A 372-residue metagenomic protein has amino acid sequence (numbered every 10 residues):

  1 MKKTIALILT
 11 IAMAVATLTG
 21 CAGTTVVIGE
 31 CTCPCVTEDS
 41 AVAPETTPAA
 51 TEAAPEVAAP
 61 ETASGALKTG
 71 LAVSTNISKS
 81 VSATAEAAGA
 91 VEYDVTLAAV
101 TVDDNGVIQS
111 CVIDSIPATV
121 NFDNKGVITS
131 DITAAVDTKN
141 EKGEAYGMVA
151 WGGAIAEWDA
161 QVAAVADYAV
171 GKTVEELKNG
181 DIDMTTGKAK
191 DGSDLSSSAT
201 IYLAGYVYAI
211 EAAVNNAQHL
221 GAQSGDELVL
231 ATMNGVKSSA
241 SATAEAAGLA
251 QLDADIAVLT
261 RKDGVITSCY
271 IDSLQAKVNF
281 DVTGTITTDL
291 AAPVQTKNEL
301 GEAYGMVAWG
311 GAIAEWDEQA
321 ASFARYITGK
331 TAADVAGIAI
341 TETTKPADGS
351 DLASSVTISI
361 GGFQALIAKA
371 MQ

Functional and structural regions predicted by a protein language model:
M1-I11: Positively charged n-region of N-terminal signal peptides that target proteins for export
M1-K2, P44, T138, T296: Generic cytosolic/nucleocytoplasmic N-terminal low-complexity/intrinsically disordered segments
I5-A6, A41, P48, P55 (+3 more regions): Intrinsically disordered, low-complexity segments enriched in glycine/proline and serine/threonine
A16-G20: C-terminal motif of bacterial Sec signal peptides marking the signal peptidase cleavage site
A22-T24: Bacterial signal peptide processing site
V26-S64: N-terminal, intrinsically disordered, polar/charged segments of Gram-positive cell-envelope systems that serve as
A63-Q372: Active-site- and interface-proximal helix/loop "cap" or "latch" segments in soluble metabolic and energy-transducing
